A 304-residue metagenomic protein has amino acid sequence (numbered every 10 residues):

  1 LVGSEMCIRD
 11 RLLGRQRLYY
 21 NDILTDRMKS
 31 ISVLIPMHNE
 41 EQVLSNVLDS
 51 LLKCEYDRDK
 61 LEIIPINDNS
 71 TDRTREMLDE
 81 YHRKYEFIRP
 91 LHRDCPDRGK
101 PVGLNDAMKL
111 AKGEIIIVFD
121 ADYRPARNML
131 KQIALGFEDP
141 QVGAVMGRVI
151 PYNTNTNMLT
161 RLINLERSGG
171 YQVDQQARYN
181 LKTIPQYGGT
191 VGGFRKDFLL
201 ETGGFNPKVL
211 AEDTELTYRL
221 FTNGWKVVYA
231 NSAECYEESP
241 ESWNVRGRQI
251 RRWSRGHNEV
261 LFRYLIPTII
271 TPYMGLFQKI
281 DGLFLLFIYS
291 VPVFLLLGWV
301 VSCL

Functional and structural regions predicted by a protein language model:
L1-I8: Short, small-residue-biased leader/transition segments that mark boundaries at the very start of proteins
R9-K60: N-terminal signal-anchor transmembrane helix
D10-R27, L181-K182, E241-L304: Basic/Trp-rich segment in TM-proximal cytosolic loops or flexible interdomain/linker regions
K29-S32, E62, L200, E215: Cell-envelope/extracellular polymer assembly enzymes that use nucleotide-activated donors
S45, D72-E80, N128: Acidic helix N-cap motif at the loop->helix transition within catalytic regions of sugar-transfer enzymes
N67-E76, C95-D97: A conserved acidic beta->alpha catalytic loop
H82-H92, D97-E114, R127-L210, G247 (+1 more regions): Long helical/loop segments within the catalytic core of UDP-sugar-dependent glycosyltransferases, especially the large
